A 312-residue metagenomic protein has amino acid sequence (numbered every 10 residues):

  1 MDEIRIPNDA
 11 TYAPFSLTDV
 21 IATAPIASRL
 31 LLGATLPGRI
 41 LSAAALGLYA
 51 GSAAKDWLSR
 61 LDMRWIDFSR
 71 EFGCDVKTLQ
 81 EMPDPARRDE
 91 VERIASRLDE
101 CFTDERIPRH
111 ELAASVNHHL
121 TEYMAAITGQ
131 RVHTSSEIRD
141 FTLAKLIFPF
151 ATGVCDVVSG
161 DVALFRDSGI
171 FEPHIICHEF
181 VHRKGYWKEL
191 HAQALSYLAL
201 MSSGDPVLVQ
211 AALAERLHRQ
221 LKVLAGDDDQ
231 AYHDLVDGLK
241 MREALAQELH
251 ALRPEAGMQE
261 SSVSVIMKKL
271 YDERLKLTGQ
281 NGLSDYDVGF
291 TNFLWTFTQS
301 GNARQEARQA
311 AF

Functional and structural regions predicted by a protein language model:
M1-A86, A311-F312: N-terminal low-structure segments adjacent to metalloprotease catalytic domains across cellular compartments
M63-S115: Membrane-interface segments at or immediately adjacent to transmembrane helices that form the boundary between
D99-G160, F165, G169: Auxiliary, metal-adjacent structural segments of Zn-dependent hydrolase domains
F102, M124, T128, K184 (+5 more regions): Sec/Tat-exported extracytoplasmic proteins
E172-Y186, L190-Q193, Y197: Active-site recognition of the HExxH zinc-binding catalytic motif
S196-H233: Short helix/loop segments within enzyme catalytic domains that coordinate or immediately flank catalytic cofactors
V223-A251: Amphipathic alpha-helical blocks and their helix-capping loop/short-beta junctions
L245-F312: Pan-zinc metallopeptidase signature
